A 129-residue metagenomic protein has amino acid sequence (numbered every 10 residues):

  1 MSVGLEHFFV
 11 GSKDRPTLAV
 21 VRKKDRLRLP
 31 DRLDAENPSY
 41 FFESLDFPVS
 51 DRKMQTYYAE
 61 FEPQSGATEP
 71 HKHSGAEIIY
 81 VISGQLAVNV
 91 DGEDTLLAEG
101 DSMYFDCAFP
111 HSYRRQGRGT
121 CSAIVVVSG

Functional and structural regions predicted by a protein language model:
M1-H7, K13: DNA major-groove recognition helix of helix-turn-helix/homeodomain DNA-binding modules
V10-F41: Short, charged recognition helix plus adjacent turn of helix-turn-helix-like nucleic-acid-binding domains
P30-E69, V126-G129: A short glycine-rich, His/Asp/Glu-containing loop-to-beta-strand
E60-F61, K72-V88: Short, conserved beta-strand element in jelly-roll/cupin
I78, Q85-A87, D94, P110 (+1 more regions): Structural motif
D91-C107: Short acidic-glycine-tyrosine-enriched beta hairpin
C107-A108, V127: Conserved "cap/hinge" positions at secondary-structure junctions
Y113-Q116: Asparagine-centered strand-capping/turn motif at beta-strand->loop junctions
